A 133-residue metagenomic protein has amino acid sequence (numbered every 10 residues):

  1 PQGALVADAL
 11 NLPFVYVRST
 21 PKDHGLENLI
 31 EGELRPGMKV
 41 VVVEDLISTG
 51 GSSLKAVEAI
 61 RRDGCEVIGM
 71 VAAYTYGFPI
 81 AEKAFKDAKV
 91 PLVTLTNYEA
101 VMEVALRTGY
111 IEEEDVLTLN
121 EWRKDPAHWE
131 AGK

Functional and structural regions predicted by a protein language model:
P1-G3, F78-P79: Short, well-ordered alpha-helical microsegments
Q2-V41, T49-K55: Short, glycine/charge-rich flexible loops or terminal/linker lids adjacent to PRPP-binding catalytic cores
R18, E44, T96: Short beta->alpha connector loops at strand-helix junctions that form conserved, small/polar/Pro-enriched
E33-G77: A contiguous pocket-lining binding segment that forms or flanks enzyme active sites
E58-K133: PRPP-dependent phosphoribosyltransferase catalytic core
